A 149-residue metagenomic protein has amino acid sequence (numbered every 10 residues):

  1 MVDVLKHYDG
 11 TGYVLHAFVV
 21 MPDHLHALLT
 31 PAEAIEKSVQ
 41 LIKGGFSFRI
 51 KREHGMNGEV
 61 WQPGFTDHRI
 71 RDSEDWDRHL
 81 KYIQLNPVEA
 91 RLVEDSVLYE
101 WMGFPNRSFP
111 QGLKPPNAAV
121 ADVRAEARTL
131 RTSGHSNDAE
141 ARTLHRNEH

Functional and structural regions predicted by a protein language model:
M1-H149: Short catalytic/metal-binding and nucleic-acid-binding patches
